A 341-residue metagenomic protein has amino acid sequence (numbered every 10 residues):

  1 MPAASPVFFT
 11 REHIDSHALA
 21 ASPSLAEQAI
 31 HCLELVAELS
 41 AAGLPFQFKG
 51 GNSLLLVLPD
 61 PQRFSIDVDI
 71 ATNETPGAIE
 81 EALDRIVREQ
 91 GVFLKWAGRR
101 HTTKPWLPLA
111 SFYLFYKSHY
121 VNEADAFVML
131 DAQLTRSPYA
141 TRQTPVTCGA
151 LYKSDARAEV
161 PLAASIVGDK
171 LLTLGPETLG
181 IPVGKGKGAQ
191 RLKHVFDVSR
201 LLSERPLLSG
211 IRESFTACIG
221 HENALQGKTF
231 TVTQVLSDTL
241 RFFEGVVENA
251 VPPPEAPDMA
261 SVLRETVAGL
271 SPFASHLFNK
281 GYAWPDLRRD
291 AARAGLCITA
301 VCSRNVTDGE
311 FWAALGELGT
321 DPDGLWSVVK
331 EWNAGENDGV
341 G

Functional and structural regions predicted by a protein language model:
P2-A4, R11, D15-H17, A29-L33 (+2 more regions): Catalytic cores of NTP-dependent nucleotidyl/adenyl transfer enzymes across multiple folds
L19-L25: Asp/Glu-centered strand-loop micro-motifs enriched in Gly/Pro and often flanked by an aromatic residue
P23, I30, A42-P45: Glycine/alanine-rich phosphate-binding loops at beta-alpha junctions
E34-G43, A82-Q90: Generic non-transmembrane alpha-helical segments
V36-V68, T72-N73: Active-site nucleotide-donor binding segment shared across nucleotidyl transfer reactions
L58-P61, E80-D84, T141-T144: Short, conserved acidic/polar surface loops in the N-terminal third of protein domains
T72-W106: Metal-dependent nucleotidyltransferase catalytic core
A283-D286: Domain-length cofactor-binding catalytic modules of enzymes
